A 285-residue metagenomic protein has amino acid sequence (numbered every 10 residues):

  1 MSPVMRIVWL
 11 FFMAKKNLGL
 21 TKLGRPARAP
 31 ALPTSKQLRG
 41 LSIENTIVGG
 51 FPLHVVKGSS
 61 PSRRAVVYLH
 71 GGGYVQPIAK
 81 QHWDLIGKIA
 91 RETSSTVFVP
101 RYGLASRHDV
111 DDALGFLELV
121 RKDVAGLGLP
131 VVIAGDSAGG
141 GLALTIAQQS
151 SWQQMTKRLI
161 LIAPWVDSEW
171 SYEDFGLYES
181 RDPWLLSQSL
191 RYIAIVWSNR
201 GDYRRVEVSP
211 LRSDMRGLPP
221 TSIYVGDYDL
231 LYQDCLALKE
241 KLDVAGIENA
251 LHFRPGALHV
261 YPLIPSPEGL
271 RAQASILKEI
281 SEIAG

Functional and structural regions predicted by a protein language model:
M1-G58, G285: A glycine/proline-hinged amphipathic helix-loop "lid/cap" segment that gates access to hydrophobic ligand pockets
G49-H54, S60-G285: Alpha/beta-hydrolase superfamily serine-hydrolase fold, recognizing
